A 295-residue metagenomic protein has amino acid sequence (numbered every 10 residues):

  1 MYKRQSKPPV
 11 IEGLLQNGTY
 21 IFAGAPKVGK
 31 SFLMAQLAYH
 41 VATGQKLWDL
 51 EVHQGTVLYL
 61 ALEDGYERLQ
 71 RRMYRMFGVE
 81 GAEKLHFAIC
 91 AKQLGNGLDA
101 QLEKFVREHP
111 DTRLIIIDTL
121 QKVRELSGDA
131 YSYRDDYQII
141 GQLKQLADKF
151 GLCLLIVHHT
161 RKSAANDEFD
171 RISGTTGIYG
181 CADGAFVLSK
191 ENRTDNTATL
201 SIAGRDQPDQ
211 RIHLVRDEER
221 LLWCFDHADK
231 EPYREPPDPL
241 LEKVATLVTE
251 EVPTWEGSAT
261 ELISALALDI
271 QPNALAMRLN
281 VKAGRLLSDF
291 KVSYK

Functional and structural regions predicted by a protein language model:
M1-Y2: Short, small-residue-biased leader/transition segments that mark boundaries at the very start of proteins
Q5-S6, V10, Q16, V28 (+5 more regions): Conserved inter-motif catalytic segment of the P-loop NTP-binding fold
I21-A23, K27, S31-F32, L60 (+2 more regions): Phosphate-binding/switch region of NTP-binding enzymes
L33, L37: Hydrophobic positions on the alpha1 helix immediately C-terminal to the Walker A/P-loop
H40-Q54, L286-L287: Post-Walker A helix-loop "phosphate-sensing" segment adjacent to the P-loop in P-loop NTPases
G65, L69, L94, L98 (+9 more regions): Helical mechanochemical/support elements of P-loop NTPase systems and associated helical scaffolds
H213-K295: DNA transaction DNA-binding modules
